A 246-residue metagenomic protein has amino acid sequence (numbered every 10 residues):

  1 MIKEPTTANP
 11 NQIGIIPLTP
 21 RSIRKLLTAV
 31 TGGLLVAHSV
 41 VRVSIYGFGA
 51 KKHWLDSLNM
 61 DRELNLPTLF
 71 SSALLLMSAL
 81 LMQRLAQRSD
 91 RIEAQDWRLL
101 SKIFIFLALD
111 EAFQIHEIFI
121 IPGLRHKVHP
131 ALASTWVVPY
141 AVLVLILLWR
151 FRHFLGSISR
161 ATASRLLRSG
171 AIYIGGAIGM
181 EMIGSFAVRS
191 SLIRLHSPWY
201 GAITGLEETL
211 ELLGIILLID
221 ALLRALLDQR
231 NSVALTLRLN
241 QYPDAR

Functional and structural regions predicted by a protein language model:
M1-T19: Short, Lys/Arg-rich, polar N-terminal cytosolic tail immediately upstream of the first transmembrane signal-anchor
L27, D96-L107, R160-S185: Alpha-helical transmembrane segments of multi-pass integral membrane proteins
V30-K51: Alpha-helical transmembrane segments of multi-pass membrane proteins
G49-L64: Perimembrane loop-to-helix junctions flanking transmembrane segments
R62-L75, V128-I146, L206-L212: Membrane-interface loop-to-helix entry segments
A79-L81, A141-R160: Alpha-helical transmembrane segments in multipass membrane proteins, preferentially the mid-helix core
R84-D96, H153-R165: Membrane-interface helix-boundary motifs at transmembrane edges
I118-L145, I193-G201, L222-L239: Functional transmembrane or membrane-interface alpha-helices that line membrane-embedded catalytic, ligand-binding
